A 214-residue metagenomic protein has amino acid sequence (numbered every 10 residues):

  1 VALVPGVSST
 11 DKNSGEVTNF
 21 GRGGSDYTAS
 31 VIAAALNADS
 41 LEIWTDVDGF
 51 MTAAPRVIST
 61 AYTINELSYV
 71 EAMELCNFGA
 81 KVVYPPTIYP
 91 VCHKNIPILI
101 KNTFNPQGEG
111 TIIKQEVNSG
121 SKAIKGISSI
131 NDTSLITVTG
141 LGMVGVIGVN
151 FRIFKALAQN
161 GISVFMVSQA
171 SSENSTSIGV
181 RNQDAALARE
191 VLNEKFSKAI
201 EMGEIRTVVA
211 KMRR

Functional and structural regions predicted by a protein language model:
V1-R214: C-terminal catalytic "cap/lid" subdomain
